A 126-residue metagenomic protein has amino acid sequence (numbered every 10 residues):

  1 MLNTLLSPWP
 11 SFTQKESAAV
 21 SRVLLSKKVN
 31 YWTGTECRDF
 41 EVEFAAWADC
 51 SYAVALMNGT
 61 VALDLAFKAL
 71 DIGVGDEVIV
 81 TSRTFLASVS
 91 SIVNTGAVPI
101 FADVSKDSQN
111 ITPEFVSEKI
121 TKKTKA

Functional and structural regions predicted by a protein language model:
M1-V29: N-terminal "arm"/small-domain region of PLP-dependent enzymes with the aminotransferase-like
T4, K15, D39, V61 (+1 more regions): Short, conserved clusters of charged catalytic residues that mark active-site and nucleotide-handling motifs
T13, N58-G59, S82: Helix N-cap/beta->alpha junction signal
Q14, Y31-G34, N110: Non-catalytic, surface-exposed connector residues within folded enzymatic/regulatory domains
Q14-A18, R22-L25, R38-A46, E114-K122: Replace "anionic and nucleotidyl ligands
L25-V29, D49, K125: Generic structural signal for secondary-structure transition and capping sites
N30-E77, S91-V93, F101-D103: Phosphate-binding glycine-rich loop
K68-A126: PLP-dependent aminotransferase-like
